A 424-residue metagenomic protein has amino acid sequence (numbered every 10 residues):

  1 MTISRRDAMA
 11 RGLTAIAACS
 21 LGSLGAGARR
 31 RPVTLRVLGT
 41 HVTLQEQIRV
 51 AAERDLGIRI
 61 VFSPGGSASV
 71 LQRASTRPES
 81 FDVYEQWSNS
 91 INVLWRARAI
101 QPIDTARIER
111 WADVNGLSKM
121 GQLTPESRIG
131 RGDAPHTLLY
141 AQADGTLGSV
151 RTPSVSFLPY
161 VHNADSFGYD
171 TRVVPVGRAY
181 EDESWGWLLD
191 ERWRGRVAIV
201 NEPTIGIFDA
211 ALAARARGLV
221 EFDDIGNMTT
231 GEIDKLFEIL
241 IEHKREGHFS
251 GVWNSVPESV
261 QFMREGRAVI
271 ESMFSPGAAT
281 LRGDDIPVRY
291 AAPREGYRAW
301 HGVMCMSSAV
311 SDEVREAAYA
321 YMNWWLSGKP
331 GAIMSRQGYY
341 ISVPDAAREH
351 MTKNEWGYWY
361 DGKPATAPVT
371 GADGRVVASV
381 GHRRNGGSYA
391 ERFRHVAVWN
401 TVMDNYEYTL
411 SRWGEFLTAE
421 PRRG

Functional and structural regions predicted by a protein language model:
R5-A28: N-terminal export signals
R29-I100: Early extracytoplasmic/lumenal segment of secretory-pathway proteins
S80-V83, Q101-F167: A structural signal for short loop-to-beta-strand junctions that line the ligand-binding cleft of periplasmic/secreted
W95-I103, P153, T280-A292: Ligand-binding "clamshell"
G206, A210-A211, F222-P257, V269: Glycine-centered hinge/linker elements that transmit conformational signals in sensory and ligand-binding systems
H248-S311, M351: Extracytoplasmic/periplasmic substrate-binding proteins
M306-N385: Mature extracytoplasmic/periplasmic domains
R375-G424: Conserved C-terminal helix/tail region of periplasmic/extracytoplasmic solute-binding proteins
